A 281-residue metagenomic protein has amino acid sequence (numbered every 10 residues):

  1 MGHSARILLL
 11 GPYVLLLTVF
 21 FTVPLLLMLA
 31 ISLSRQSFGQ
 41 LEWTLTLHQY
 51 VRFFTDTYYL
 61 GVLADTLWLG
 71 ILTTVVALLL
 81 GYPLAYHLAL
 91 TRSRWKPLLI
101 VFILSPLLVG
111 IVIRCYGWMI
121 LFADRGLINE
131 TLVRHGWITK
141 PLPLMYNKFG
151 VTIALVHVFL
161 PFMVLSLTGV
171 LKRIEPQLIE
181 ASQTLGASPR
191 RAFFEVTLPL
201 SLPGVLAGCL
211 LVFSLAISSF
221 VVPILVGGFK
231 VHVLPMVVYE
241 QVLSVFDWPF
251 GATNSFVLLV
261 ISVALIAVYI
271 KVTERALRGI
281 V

Functional and structural regions predicted by a protein language model:
G2-F38, V51-K172, V196-F220, L225-G227 (+2 more regions): Membrane-water interface segments at the C-terminal ends of transmembrane alpha-helices in multi-pass inner-membrane
L41-T55, F229-Q241: Short hydrophobic, aromatic-rich alpha-helical segments embedded in or entering the lipid bilayer of multi-pass
V164, P189-R190: The DNA-contacting recognition helix of HTH DNA-binding domains and analogous helical DNA-recognition elements
L178, V272-V281: Short cytosolic juxtamembrane segments of multi-pass membrane proteins
S182: The alpha-helix within a helix-turn-helix
L185-A187, P199: Glycine/proline-centered hinge or cleavage motifs at structural transition points of membrane proteins
R191-A192, V233: Residues in the helix-turn-helix
